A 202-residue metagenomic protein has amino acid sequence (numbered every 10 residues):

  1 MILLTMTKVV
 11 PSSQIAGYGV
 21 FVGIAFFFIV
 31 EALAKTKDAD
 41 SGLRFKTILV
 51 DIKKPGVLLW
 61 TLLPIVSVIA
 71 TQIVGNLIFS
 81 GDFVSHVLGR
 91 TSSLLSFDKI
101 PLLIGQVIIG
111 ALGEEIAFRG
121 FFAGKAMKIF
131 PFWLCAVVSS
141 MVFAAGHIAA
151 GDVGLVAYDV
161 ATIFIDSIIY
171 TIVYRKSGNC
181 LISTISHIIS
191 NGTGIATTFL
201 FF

Functional and structural regions predicted by a protein language model:
M1-D40: Alpha-helical transmembrane segments in multi-pass membrane proteins
M1-L3, W60-S67, A136-S140: Alpha-helical transmembrane segments
I2-T5, F27-K35, T71-G75, C135 (+3 more regions): Structural signal for membrane-spanning alpha-helices in multi-pass inner-membrane proteins, emphasizing helix cores
V9, K35-D40, N76-V84, I148-L155 (+1 more regions): Transmembrane helix-loop junctions in multipass membrane proteins, especially transporters and channels
V9, S13, D40-G110: Juxtamembrane helix-loop-helix connectors linking adjacent transmembrane helices in multi-pass membrane enzymes
S12-G19, S85-S92, L155-I165: Non-cytosolic membrane-interface motifs at loop->transmembrane helix junctions
V30-D51, F122, I182: Cytoplasmic juxtamembrane interface segments
F97-F202: Transmembrane helix-loop-helix hairpins at the membrane interface of multi-pass integral membrane proteins
